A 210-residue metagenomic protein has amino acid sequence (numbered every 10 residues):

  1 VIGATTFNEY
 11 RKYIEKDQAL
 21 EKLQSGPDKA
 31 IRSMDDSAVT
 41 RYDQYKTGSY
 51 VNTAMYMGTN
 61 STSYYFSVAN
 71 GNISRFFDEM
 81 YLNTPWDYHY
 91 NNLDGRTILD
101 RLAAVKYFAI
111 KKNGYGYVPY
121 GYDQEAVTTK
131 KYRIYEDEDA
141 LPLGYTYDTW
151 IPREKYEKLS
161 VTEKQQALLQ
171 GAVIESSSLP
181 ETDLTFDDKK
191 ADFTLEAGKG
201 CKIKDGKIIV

Functional and structural regions predicted by a protein language model:
I2-K16, A30-R101, L141-L179: Extracytoplasmic/lumenal acceptor-recognition loop(s) of multi-pass membrane glycoenzymes
Q18-K22: Short conserved active-site loop signatures built around small residues
L23-I31: A short, well-structured juxtamembrane/interface segment
R32, L99-V210: Flexible, solvent-exposed extracytoplasmic
